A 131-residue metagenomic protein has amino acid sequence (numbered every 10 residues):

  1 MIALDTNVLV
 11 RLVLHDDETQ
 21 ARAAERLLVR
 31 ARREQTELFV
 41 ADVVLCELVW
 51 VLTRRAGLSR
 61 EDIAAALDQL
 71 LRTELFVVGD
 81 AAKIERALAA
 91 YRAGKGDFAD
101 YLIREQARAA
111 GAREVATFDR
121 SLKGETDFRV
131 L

Functional and structural regions predicted by a protein language model:
M1, R104-L131: Acidic, PIN/NYN-like endoribonuclease modules and their adjacent C-terminal/linker elements
M1-V40, R55-D62: Short, well-structured N-terminal submotif of metal-dependent ribonuclease cores
D5, V40-A41, G96-D97, D119-R120 (+1 more regions): Histidine- and aromatic-rich ligand-binding microenvironments
L9, L45, L122-K123: A generic structural signal for short hydrophobic patches within well-formed alpha-helices
E34-Q35, T73, G94, E125: Structured helix-beta-strand junction loops
V49-T53, L88: Amphipathic alpha-helical segments within well-ordered protein domains
G57-L71, L75: Glycine/small-residue-rich phosphate/adenosyl-binding loop
E74-E114: Active-site neighborhoods of divalent-metal-dependent phosphate/nucleic-acid chemistry enzymes
